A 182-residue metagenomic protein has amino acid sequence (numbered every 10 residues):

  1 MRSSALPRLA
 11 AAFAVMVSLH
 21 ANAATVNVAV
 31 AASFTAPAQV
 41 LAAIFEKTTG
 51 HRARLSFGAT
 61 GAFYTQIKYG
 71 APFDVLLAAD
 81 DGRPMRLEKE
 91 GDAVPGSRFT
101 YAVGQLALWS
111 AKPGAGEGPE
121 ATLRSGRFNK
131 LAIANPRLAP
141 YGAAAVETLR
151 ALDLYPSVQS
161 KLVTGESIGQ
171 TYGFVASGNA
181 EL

Functional and structural regions predicted by a protein language model:
M1-A5: N-terminal secretory signal peptides that target proteins for export/translocation
R8-H20: Bacterial N-terminal signal peptides
A23-F57, G61-A71, A78-D81, M85-L182: Exported/periplasmic ABC-transporter solute-binding proteins
